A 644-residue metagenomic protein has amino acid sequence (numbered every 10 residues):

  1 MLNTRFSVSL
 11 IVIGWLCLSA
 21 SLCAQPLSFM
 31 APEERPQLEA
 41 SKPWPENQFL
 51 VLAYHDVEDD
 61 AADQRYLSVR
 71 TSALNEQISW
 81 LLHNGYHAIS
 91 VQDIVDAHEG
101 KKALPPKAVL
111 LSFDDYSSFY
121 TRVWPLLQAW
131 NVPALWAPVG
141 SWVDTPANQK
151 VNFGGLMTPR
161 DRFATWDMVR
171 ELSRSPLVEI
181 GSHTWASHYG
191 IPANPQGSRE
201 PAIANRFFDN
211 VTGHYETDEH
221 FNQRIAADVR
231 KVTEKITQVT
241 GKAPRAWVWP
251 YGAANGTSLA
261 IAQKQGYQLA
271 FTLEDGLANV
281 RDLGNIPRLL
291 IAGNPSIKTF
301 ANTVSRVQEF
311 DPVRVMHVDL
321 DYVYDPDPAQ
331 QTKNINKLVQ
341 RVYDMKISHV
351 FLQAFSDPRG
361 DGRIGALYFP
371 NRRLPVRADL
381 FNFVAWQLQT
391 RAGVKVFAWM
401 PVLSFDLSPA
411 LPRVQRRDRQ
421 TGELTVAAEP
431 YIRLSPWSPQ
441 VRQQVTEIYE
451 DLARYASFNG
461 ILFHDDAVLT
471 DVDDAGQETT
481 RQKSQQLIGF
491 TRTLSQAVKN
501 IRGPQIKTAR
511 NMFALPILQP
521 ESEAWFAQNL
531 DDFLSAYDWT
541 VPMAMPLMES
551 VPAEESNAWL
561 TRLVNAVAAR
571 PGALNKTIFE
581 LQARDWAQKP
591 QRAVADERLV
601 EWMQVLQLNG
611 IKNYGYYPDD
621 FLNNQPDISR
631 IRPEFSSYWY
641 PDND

Functional and structural regions predicted by a protein language model:
L52-D60, Q64, P106-V109, Q128-A253 (+1 more regions): Metal-dependent polysaccharide deacetylase catalytic core of the NodB/CE4 family, i.e., the active-site-bearing domain
A73-I89, K333-R359, Y455-G460, F533-W539 (+1 more regions): Catalytic domains of carbohydrate-active enzymes, especially glycoside hydrolases
A103-K107, F119-Q128, L338-V339, S356-P401 (+1 more regions): Aromatic-lined substrate-binding rim segments of carbohydrate-active enzymes
T145-D167, I191-R206, R363-L374, S404-A428 (+1 more regions): Aromatic- and acidic-residue-enriched segments that line the glycan-binding/catalytic groove of carbohydrate-active
Q149-T158, D311-H317, V323-Q330, W386 (+1 more regions): Active-site-adjacent "subsite" loops/lids of carbohydrate-active enzymes
W247, K395-F405, L462-D465, S484-W525 (+1 more regions): Aromatic-lined carbohydrate-recognition surfaces of secreted/lumenal glycan-active proteins
A253-R288, K507-M543, Q591-A593: Substrate-binding cleft/loops of secretory-pathway carbohydrate-active enzymes
L273, L277, Y537-S556, A566 (+1 more regions): Substrate-binding cleft of secreted/luminal carbohydrate-active enzymes
